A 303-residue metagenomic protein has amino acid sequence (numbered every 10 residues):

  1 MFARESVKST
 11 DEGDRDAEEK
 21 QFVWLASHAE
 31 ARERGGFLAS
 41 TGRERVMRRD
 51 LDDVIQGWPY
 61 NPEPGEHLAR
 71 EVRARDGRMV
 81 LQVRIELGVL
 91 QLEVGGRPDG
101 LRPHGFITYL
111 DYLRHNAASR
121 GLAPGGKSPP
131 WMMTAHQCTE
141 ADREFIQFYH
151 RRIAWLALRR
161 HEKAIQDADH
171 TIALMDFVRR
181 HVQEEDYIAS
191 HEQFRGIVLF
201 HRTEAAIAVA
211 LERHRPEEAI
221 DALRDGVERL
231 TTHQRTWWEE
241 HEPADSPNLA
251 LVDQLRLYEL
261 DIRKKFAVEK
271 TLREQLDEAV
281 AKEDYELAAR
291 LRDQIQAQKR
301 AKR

Functional and structural regions predicted by a protein language model:
V46-V178, R224-V227: N-terminal alpha-helical interaction modules that lie
M133-A135, R180-I197, R235-P247: Acidic, Ser/Thr-rich low-complexity linear motifs
C138-I146, H191-H201, K265, E269-K270: Start-of-helix signal in alpha-solenoid helical-repeat scaffolds, especially tetratricopeptide repeats
H150, V198-H201, A205, Q254-Y258 (+1 more regions): "A position-specific structural signal for the A-helix of alpha-solenoid helical repeats
R152-W155, R159, A205-A208, L276: Conserved small-residue packing positions in alpha-helical repeats and bundles
I172-A173, E217-T232, D293-Q296: TPR/TPR-like (Sel1-like) alpha-helical repeat modules
L174-V178, V182, L230-W237, Q298-K299: Alpha-helical junction/boundary sensor with strong preference for TPR arrays
